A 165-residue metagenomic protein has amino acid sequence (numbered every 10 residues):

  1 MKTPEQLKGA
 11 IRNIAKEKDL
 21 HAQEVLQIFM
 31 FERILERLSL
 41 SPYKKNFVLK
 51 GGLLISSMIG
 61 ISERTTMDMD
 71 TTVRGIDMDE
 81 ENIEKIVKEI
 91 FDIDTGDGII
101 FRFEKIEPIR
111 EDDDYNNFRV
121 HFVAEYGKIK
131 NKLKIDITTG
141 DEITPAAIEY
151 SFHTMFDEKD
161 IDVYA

Functional and structural regions predicted by a protein language model:
M1-A165: Compositionally biased terminal segments of proteins
